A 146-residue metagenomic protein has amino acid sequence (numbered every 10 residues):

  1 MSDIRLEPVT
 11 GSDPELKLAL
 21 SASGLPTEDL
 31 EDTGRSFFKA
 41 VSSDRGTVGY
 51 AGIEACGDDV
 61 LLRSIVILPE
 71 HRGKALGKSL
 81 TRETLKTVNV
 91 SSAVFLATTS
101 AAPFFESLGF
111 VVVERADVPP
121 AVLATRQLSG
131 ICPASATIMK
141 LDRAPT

Functional and structural regions predicted by a protein language model:
M1-D29, V41, G46, A136-I138 (+1 more regions): Short amphipathic alpha-helix that is part of the acyltransferase structural core
S12, D58, S100-A101: A generic "binding-loop/recognition-motif" signal
K39, R45-E54, D59-V66: Conserved beta-strand in the GNAT
I67, G73-K86: Conserved acetyl-CoA-binding loop-helix of GNAT-fold acetyltransferases
T87-S100: Conserved GNAT acetyl-CoA-binding A-motif
T99-Q127: Conserved active-site alpha-helix within GNAT-family acetyltransferase domains
V118-T146: C-terminal "cap" of GNAT-fold acetyltransferases
